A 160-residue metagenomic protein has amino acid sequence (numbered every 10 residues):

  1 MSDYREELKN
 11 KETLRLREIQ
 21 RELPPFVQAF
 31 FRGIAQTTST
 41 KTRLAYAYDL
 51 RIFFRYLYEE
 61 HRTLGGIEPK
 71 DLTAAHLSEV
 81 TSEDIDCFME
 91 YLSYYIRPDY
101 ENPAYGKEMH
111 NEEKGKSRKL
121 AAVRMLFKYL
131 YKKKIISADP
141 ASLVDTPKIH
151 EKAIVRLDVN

Functional and structural regions predicted by a protein language model:
M1-L44, E59: N-terminal DNA-binding module of tyrosine recombinases/phage integrases
V27-K41, R51-A153: N-terminal core-binding DNA-recognition domain of tyrosine recombinases/integrases
D158: Short, conserved phosphate/pyrophosphate- and ester-handling motifs at nucleotide-, phospho-/glycolipid
